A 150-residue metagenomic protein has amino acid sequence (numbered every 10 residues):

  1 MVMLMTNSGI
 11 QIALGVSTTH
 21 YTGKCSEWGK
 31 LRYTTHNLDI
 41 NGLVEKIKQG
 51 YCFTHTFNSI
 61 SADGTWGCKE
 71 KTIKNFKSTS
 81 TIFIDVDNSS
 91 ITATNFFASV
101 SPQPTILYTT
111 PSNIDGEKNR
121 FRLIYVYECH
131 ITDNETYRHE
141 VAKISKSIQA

Functional and structural regions predicted by a protein language model:
V2-F121, V126-H139: Signature for HUH/AEP ssDNA processing cores
A142: Positively charged interface segments
S145-A150: Flexible helix-coil linker/hinge segments at domain or subdomain boundaries
